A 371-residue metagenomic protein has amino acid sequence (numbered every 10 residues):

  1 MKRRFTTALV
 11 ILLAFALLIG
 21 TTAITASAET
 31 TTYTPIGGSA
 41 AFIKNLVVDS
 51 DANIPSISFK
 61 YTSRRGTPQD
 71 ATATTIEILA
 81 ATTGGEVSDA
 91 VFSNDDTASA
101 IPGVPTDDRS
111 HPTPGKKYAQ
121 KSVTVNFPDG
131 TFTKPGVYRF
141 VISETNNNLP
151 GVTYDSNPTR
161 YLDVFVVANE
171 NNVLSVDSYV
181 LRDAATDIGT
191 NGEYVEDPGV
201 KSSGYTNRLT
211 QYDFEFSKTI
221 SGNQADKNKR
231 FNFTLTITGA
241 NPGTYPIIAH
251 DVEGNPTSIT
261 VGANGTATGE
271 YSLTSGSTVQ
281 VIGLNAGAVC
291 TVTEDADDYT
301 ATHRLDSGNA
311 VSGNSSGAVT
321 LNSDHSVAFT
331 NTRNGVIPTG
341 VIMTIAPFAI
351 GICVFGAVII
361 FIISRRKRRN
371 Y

Functional and structural regions predicted by a protein language model:
K2-Y371: Solvent-exposed loop/turn and edge beta-strand elements of beta-rich ligand-binding domains
